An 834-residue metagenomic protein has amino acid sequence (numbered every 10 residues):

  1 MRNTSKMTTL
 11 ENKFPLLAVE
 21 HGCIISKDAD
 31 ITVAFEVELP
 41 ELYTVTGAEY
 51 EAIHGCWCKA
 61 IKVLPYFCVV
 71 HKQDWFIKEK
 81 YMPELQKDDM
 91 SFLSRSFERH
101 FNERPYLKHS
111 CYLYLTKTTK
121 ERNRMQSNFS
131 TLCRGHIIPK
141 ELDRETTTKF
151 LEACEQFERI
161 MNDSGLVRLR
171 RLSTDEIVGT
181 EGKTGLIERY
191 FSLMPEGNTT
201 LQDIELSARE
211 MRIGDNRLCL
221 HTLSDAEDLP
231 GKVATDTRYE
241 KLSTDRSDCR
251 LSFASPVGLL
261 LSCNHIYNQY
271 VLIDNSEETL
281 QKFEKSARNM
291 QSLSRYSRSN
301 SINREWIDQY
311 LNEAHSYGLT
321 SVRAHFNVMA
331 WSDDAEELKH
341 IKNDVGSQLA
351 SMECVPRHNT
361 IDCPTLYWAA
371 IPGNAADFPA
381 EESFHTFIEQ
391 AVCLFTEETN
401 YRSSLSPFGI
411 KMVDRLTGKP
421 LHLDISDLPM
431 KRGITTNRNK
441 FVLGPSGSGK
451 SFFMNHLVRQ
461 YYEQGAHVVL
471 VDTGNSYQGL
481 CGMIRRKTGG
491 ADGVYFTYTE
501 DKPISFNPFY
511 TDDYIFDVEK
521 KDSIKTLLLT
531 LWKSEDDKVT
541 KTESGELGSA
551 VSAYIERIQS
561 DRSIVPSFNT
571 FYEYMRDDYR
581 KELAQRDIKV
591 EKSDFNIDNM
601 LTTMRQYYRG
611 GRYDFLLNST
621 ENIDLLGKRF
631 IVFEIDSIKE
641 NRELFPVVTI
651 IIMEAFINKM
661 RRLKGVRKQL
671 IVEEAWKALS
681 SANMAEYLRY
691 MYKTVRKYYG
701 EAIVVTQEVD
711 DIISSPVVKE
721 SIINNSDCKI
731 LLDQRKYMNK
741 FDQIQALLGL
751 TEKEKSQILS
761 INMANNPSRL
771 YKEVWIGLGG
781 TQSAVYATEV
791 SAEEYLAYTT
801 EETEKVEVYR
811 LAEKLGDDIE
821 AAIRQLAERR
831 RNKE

Functional and structural regions predicted by a protein language model:
M1-E398: Extended, folded cores of ATP/NTP-driven motor/assembly subunits in large transport and secretion machines
C23-A29, N102-L107, S316-S321, V413-R415 (+3 more regions): Short glycine/proline-enriched loop/turn "hinge" motifs that connect secondary-structure elements and lie
I31, H109-C111, H467, R629 (+1 more regions): The start of beta-strands in P-loop NTPase/AAA+ ATPase cores
G47-V63, L261, C354-V355, L366-L421 (+7 more regions): P-loop NTPase motor domains
L85-M90, S127-L132, G373-A376, M483-T488 (+5 more regions): Short secondary-structure boundary/capping segments
H100, I515-T570, P716-E834: P-loop NTPase motor core of the ASCE superfamily
L132-I160, M352, G444-G449, A797-A822: Short, cationic low-complexity segments
S426-S448, F452-R459, V468-Y477, V494-K502 (+2 more regions): Conserved P-loop NTPase motor cores
